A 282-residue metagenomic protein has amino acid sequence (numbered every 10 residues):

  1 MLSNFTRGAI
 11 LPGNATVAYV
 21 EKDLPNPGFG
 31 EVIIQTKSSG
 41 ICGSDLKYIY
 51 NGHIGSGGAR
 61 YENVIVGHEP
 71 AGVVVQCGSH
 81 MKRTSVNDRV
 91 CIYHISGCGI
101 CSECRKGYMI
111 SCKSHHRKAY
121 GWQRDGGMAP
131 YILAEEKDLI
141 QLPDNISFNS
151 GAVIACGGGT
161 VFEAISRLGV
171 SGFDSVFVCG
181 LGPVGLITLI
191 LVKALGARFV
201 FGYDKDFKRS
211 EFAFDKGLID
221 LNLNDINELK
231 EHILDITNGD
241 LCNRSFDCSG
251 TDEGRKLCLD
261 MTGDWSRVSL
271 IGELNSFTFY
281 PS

Functional and structural regions predicted by a protein language model:
P25-S39, I54-S102, P143-N145: Glycine-rich beta-strand-centered segment in the early N-terminal region that forms part of a ligand/cofactor-binding
H68, C98-C179: NAD(P)H dinucleotide-binding glycine-rich loop of Rossmann-like/cofactor-binding domains, especially the beta1-alpha1
R89, S175, S266-R267: Short glycine-centered segments of the SAM/dcSAM-binding site in methyltransferase folds
C91, N243-F246: N-terminal Rossmann-like NAD(P) cofactor-binding module of classical short-chain dehydrogenase/reductase
D144-N227: Mid-domain Rossmann-like dinucleotide-binding core that forms the NAD(H)/NADP(H) cofactor-binding site
A197, F214-D215, D252-S282: Glycine-rich phosphate-binding loop and adjacent beta-alpha segment of Rossmann(oid) nucleotide-cofactor-binding
E228-G239: Short amphipathic alpha-helix with an adjacent loop that forms part of the alpha/beta core around
